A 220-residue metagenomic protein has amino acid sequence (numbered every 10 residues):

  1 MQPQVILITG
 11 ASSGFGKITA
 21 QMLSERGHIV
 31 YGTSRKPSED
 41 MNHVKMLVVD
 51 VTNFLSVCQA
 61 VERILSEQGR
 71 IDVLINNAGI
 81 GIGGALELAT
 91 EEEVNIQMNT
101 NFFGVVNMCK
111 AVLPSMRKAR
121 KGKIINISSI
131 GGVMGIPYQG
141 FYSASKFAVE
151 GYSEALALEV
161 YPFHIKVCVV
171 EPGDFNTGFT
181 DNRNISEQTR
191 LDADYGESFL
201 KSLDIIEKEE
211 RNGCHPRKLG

Functional and structural regions predicted by a protein language model:
S12, G16, A20: N-terminal Rossmann NAD(P)H-binding glycine-rich loop of SDR-like oxidoreductase domains
V49-Q59, E91: The beta1-alpha1 cofactor-binding region of Rossmann-like NAD(H)/NADP(H)-dependent oxidoreductases
R63-N76, I82: A glycine-rich helix->loop->beta "capping" turn within Rossmann-like NAD(P)(H)-dependent oxidoreductase domains
A85-L86, E93-N95: Substrate-binding pocket helix/loop in short-chain dehydrogenase/reductase
C109, S145-A148: Active-site helix of classical SDR
S129: Residue(s) in the substrate-gating loop at a strand-loop-helix junction that position the organic substrate next
P162-G220: SDR active-site lid
